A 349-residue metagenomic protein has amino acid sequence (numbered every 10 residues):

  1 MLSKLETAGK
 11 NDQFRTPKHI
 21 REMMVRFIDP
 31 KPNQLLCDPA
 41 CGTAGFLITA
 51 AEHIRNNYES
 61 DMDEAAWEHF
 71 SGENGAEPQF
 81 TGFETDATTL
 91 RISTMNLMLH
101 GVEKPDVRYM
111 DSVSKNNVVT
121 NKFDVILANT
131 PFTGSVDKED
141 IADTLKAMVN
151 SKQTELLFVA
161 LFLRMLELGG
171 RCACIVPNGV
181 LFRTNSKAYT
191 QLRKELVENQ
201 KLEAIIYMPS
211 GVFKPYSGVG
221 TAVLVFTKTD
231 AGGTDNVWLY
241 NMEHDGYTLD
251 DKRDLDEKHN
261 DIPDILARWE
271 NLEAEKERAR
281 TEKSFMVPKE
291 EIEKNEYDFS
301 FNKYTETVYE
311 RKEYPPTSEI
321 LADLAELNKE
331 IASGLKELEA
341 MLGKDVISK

Functional and structural regions predicted by a protein language model:
M1-L5: Long recognition/docking surfaces used for binding and targeting
T7-G9: Conserved adenine-nucleotide phosphate-binding loops and their immediately adjacent elements
N11-A128, T133-S135, T144, L156 (+3 more regions): Conserved S-adenosyl-L-methionine
S114-K349: A conserved structural/catalytic subdomain of Rossmann-like adenosyl-cofactor enzymes
